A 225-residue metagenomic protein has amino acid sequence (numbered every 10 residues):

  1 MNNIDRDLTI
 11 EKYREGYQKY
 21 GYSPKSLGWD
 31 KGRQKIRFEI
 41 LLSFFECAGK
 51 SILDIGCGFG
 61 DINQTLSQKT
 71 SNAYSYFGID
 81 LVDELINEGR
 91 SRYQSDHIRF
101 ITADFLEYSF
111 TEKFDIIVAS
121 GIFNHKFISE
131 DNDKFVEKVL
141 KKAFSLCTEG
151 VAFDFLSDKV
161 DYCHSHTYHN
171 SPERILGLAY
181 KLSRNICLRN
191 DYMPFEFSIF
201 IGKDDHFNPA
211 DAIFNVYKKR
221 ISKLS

Functional and structural regions predicted by a protein language model:
M1-Y22: N-terminal, positively charged/glycine-rich alpha-helical extensions of SAM-dependent methyltransferases
G32-A48: Conserved alpha-helix/loop element of class I SAM-dependent methyltransferases that forms part of the SAM/SAH-binding
L53, D61-R99: Class I SAM-dependent methyltransferase SAM/SAH-binding core
G58: Conserved glycine-rich SAM-binding loop
E107-E112: Short conserved loop adjoining the S-adenosyl-L-methionine
I116-E130: A short SAM/SAH-binding and catalytic strip from SAM-dependent methyltransferases
F127-L140: A short, conserved alpha-helix within the catalytic core of class I
C147-L156: Conserved beta-strand signature within the Rossmann-like core of class I S-adenosyl-L-methionine
